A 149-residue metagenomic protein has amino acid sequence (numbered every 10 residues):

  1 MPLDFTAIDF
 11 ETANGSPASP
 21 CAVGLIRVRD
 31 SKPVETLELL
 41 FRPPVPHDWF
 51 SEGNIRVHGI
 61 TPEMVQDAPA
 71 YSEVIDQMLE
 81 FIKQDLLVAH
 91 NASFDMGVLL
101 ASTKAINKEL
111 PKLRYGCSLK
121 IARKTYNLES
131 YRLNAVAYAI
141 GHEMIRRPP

Functional and structural regions predicted by a protein language model:
M1-L113, N127-R146: Conserved non-catalytic scaffold segment of RNase H-like nuclease domains
Y115-Y126: Catalytic subdomain that performs nucleotidyl-dependent activation
P149: Acidic, divalent-metal-coordinating active-site segment for phosphoryl/phosphodiester hydrolysis, typified by short
